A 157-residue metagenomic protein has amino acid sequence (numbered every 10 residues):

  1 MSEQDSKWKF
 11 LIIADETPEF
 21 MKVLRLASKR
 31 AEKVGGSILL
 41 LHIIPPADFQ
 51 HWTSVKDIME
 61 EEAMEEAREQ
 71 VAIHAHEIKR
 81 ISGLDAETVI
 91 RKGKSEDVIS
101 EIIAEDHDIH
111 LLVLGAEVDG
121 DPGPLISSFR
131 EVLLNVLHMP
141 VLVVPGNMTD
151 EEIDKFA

Functional and structural regions predicted by a protein language model:
M1-S2, R80-L112, A157: Structural beta-alpha unit
S2-S54, V136: Small/aliphatic-rich secondary-structure junction motif
V23, Q50-T53, S100-E101, P124-L125 (+1 more regions): Short, well-ordered secondary-structure micro-motifs
S28, H76, E101, E131: Active-site phosphate/pyrophosphate- and oxyanion-stabilizing loops and adjacent acidic/basic residues in soluble
L39-L41, E87-R91, L142-V144: General small-molecule cofactor/ligand-binding pocket signal
H42-E69, E151-A157: Acidic, proline/glycine-rich short linear motifs
M59-E87: Helix-adjacent hinge/juxtasegments
E105-A157: Gly/Ser-rich helix-loop-strand patches that form or flank binding pockets for ribonucleotide-derived cofactors
